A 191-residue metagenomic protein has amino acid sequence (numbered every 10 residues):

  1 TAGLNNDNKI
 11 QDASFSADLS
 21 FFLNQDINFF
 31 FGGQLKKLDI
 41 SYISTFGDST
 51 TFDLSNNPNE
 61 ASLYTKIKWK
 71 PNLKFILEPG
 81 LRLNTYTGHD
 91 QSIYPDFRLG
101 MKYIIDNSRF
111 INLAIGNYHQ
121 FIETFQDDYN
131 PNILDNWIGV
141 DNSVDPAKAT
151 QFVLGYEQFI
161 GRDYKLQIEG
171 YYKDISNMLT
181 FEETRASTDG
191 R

Functional and structural regions predicted by a protein language model:
T1, I10, K36-I40, N84-G88 (+4 more regions): Structural signature of outer-membrane beta-barrel domains
T1-D90, Q167: Face-selective signature of the C-terminal outer-membrane beta-barrel domain
T1-N6, S41-S49, H89-D96, T124-N132 (+2 more regions): Outer-membrane beta-barrel translocator domains and adjoining extracellular loop/strand segments of Gram-negative
F15-A17, L63-T65, F97-L99, N142 (+1 more regions): Membrane-embedded beta-strands of outer-membrane beta-barrel proteins, especially the hydrophobic/small aromatic
F21-Q25, W69-F75, Y103-N107, K148 (+2 more regions): Outer-membrane beta-barrel strand-turn architecture
F31-G33, P79, L99, L113 (+2 more regions): Membrane-embedded beta-strand positions of outer-membrane beta-barrel proteins
N56, H119-I175, R185-R191: Outer-membrane beta-barrel signature, preferentially recognizing the C-terminal barrel domain of Gram-negative
